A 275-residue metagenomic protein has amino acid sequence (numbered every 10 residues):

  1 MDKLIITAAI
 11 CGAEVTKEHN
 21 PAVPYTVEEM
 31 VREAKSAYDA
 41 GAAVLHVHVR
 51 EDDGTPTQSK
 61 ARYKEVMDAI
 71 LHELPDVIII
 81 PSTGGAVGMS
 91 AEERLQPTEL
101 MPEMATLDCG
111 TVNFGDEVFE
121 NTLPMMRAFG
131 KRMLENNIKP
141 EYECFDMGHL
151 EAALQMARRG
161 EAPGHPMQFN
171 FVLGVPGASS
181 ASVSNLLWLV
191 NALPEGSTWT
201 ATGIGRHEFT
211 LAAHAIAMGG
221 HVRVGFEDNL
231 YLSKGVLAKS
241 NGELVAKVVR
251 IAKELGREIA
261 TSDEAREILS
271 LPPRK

Functional and structural regions predicted by a protein language model:
M1-A22, T106-N113: N-terminal small/glycine-rich loop or linker at the start of catalytic domains across soluble metabolic enzymes
A8, T55-P81, A128-E135, W188-G196 (+1 more regions): Alpha-helix-loop-beta-strand connector modules within alpha/beta enzyme cores
E18, A43-V66, F114, F171-L173 (+1 more regions): Glycine-rich, proline-tolerant flexible connector loops at the mouths of alpha/beta enzymes
V27, T57-E120: Active-site beta->alpha loop and helix N-cap motifs at the rims of alpha/beta catalytic domains
M30, A37, H48, A105 (+4 more regions): Conserved, mostly hydrophobic/aromatic
A42-D52, I79-T83, E143, A265: Short beta-strand segments at enzyme active-site cores
M104-E227, A238-E243: Catalytic alpha/beta core domains of metabolic enzymes, predominantly
A246, R250-K275: Mid-to-C-terminal alpha-helical segments outside catalytic/metal-binding sites
